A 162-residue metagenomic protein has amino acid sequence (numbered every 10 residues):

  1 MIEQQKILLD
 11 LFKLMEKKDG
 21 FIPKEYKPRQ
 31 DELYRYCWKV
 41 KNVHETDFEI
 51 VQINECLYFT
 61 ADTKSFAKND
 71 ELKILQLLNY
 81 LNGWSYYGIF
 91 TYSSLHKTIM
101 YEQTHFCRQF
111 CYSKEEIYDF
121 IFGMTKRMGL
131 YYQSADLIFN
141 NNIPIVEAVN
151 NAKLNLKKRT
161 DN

Functional and structural regions predicted by a protein language model:
M1-D47: Charge-rich, low-complexity N-terminal segments
E3-I7, F66-I74, E116, F120-G123: Short amphipathic alpha-helical segments
Y26, V51-I53, Y92-S93: Short beta-strand micro-motifs enriched in acidic
E32-Y34, L57, K97-I99: Hydrophobic residues embedded in beta-strands of well-ordered beta-sheets
W38-F66: Long, continuous compositionally biased terminal/linker segments
D62-T98: Short, internal acidic amphipathic alpha-helical interface segments that mediate docking to partner proteins
F90-N142: Charged, low-complexity intrinsically disordered regions
D136-N162: Short, highly charged C-terminal tails/helix-capping segments
